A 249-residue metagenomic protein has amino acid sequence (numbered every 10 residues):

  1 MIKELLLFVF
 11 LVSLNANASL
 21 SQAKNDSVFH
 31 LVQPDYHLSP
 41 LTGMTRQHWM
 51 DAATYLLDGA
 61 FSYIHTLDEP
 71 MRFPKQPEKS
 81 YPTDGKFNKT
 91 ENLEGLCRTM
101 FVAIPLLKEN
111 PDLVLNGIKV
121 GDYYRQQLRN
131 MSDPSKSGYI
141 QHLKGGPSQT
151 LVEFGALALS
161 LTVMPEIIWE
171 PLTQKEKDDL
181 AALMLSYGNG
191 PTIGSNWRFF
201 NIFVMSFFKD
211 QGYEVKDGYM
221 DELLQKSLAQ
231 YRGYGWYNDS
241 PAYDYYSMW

Functional and structural regions predicted by a protein language model:
M1-S27: Bacterial Sec-dependent N-terminal signal peptides
K3-L5, M44, D68, D244: Alpha-helical structural elements
L5, D84, G190-I193: Sparse, context-dependent recognition of short Cys/His-centered cofactor- or disulfide-binding micro-motifs
F10, N88, G146: Generic anion/oxyanion-binding catalytic loop in active/binding sites
L14-A16, Y55, G145, A242: A generic structural signal for solvent-exposed, polar alpha-helical segments
A18, Q22-D133: Extreme N-terminal leader/anchor segments
N92-L93, V102-L106, G117-W249: Aromatic-lined, polymer-binding surfaces characteristic of secreted/periplasmic polysaccharide-degrading enzymes
